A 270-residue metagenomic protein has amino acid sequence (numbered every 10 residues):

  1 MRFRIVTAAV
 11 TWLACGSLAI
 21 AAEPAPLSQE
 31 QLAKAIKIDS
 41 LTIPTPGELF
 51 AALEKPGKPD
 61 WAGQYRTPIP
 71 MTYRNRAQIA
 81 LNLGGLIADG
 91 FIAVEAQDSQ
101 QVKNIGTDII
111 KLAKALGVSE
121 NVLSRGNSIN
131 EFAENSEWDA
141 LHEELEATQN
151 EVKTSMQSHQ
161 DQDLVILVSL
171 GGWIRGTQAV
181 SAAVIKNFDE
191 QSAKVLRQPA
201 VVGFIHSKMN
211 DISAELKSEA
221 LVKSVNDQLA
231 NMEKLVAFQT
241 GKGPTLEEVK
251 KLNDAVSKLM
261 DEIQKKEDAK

Functional and structural regions predicted by a protein language model:
M1-I5: Positively charged n-region of N-terminal signal peptides that target proteins for export
A8-S17: Bacterial N-terminal signal peptides
S17-E23: Sec/Tat signal peptide C-region and signal peptidase I cleavage site
E23-N130: N-terminal Sec/ER secretory leader and immediately downstream segment of secreted/extracellular precursors
G90-Q97, L116, E120, S155-H159 (+4 more regions): Secondary-structure edge/capping motif, primarily at the C-terminal ends of alpha-helices and the immediately following
K103-T107, N127, L167-L170, S192-P199 (+2 more regions): Short, charged, amphipathic alpha-helical segments
A133-S218: Extended amphipathic alpha-helical interaction segments
A214-K270: A cross-kingdom marker for long, charged
